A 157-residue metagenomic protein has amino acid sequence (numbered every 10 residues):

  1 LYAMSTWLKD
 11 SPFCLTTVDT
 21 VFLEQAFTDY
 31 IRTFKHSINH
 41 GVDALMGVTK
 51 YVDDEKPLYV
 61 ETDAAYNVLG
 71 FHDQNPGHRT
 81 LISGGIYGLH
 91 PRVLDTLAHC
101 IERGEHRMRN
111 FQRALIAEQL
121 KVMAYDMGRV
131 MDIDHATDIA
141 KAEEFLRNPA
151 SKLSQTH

Functional and structural regions predicted by a protein language model:
L1-T62: Conserved beta-loop-beta/alpha segment of the NTase-like Rossmann-fold superfamily that binds/positions NTPs
C14, T28, K35, N67-H157: Catalytic-core segments of class I nucleotidyltransferases/pyrophosphorylases that form NMP-activated intermediates
